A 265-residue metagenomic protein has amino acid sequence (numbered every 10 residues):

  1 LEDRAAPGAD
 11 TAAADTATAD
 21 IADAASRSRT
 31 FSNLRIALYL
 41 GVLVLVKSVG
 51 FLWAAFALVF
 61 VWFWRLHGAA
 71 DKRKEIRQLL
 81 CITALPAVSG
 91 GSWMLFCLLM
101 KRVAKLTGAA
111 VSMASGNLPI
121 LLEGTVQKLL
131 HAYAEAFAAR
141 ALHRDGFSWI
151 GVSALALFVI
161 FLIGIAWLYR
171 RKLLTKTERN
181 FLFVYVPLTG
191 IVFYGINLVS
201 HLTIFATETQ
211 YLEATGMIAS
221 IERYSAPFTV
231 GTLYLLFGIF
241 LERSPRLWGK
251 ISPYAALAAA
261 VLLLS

Functional and structural regions predicted by a protein language model:
L1, L52, T207-E242: Hydrophobic/aromatic-rich transmembrane helices and adjacent perimembrane loops
L1-D3, Y39-L40, F56-R65, L233-P245: Hydrophobic transmembrane alpha-helices
E2-A9, A14, A19-V42: Short hydrophobic alpha-helices at membrane interfaces in multi-pass membrane enzymes
D23-T30, G68-L80, G164-I191: Membrane-interface helix-loop-helix junctions at transmembrane boundaries of multi-pass membrane enzymes, predominantly
S32-S48, A54-V59: Membrane-interface alpha helices of multi-pass inner-membrane proteins
R35-I36, T177-Y211: Transmembrane alpha-helix segments characteristic of polytopic inner-membrane glycan-assembly/cell-envelope
S48-H67, K74-A166, F193-Y194: Membrane-lumen/periplasm interface segments of specific transmembrane helices in polyprenyl phosphate-linked
V49-G50, P253-S265: Transmembrane alpha-helical segments
